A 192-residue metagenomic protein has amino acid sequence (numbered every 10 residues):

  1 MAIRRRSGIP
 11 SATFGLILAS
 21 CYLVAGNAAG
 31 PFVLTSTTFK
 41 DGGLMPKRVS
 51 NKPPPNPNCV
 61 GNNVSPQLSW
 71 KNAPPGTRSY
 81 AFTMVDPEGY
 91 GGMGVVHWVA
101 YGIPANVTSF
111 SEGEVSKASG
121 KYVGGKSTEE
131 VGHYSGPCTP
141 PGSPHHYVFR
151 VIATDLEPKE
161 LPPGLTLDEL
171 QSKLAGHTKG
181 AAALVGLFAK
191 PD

Functional and structural regions predicted by a protein language model:
M1-G8: N-terminal secretory signal peptides that target proteins for export/translocation
S11-Y22: Bacterial N-terminal signal peptides
A25-D192: N-terminus-centered regions that define maturation/targeting leaders and the start of the first functional domain
